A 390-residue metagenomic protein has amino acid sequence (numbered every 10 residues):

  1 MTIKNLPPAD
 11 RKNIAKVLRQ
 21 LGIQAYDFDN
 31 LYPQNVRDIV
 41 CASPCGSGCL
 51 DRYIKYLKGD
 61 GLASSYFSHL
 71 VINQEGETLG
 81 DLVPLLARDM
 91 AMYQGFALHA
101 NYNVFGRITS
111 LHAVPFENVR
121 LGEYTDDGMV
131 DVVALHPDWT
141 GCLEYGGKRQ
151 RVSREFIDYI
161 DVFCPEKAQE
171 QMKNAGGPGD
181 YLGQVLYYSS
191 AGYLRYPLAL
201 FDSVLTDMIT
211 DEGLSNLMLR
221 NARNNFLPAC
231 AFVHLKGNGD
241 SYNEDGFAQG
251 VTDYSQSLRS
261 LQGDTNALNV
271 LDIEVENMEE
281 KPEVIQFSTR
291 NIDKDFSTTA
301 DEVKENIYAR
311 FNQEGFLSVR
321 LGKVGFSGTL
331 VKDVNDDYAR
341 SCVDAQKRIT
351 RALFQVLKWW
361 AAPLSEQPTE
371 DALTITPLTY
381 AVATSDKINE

Functional and structural regions predicted by a protein language model:
M1-K4, K58-Q74, E280-K281, F316 (+2 more regions): Generic structural signal for short, solvent-exposed loop/turn connectors between secondary structure elements
T2-C45, K55-Y56, G61, S65-I273: Structured, contiguous alpha/beta core segments that scaffold functional sites
A15-R37, C41, H234-Q249, V275-Y308 (+2 more regions): Extended, non-catalytic structural segments that build the interaction scaffolds of large macromolecular assemblies
E75, V114, G122, L217 (+6 more regions): Surface-exposed loop/turn and secondary-structure junction residues enriched for glycine/proline
L86-D89, D207, F296, A345 (+1 more regions): Amphipathic alpha-helix face/heptad-repeat signature
G128, V132-F163, Q249-T329, R351-A372 (+1 more regions): Long amphipathic alpha-helical segments
